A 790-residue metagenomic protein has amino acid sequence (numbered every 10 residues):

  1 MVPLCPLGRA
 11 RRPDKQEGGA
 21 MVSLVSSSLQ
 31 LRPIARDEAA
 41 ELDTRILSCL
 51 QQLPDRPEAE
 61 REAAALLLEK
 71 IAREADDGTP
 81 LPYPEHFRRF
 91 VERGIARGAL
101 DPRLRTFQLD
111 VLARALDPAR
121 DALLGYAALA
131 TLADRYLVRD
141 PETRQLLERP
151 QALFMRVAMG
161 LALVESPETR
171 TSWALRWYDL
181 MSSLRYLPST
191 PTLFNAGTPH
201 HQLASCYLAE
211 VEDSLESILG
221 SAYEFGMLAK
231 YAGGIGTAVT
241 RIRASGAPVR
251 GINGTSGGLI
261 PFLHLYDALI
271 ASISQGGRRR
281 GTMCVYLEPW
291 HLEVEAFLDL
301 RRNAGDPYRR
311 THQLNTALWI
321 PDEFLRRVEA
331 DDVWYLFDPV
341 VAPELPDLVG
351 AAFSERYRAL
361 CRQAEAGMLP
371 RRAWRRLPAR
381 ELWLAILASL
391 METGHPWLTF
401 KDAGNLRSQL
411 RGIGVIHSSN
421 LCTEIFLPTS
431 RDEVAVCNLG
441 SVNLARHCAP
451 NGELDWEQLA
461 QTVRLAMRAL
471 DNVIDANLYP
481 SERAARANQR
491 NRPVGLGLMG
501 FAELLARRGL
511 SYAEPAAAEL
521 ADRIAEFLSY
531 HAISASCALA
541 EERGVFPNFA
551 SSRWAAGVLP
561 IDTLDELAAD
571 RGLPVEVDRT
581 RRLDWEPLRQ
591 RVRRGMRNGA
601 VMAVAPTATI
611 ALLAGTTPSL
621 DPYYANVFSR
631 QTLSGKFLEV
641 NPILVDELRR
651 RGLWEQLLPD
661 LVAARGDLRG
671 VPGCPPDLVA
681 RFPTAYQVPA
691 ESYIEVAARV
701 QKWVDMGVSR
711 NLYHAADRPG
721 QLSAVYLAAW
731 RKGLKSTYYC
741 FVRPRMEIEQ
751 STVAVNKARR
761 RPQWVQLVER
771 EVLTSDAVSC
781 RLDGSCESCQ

Functional and structural regions predicted by a protein language model:
C5-A10, D14-M155, S172-Y178, P339: Core nucleic-acid recognition elements
A59-V91, I320, G404-F426, S430 (+6 more regions): Terminal amphipathic helices with adjacent charged low-complexity linkers/tails
F107-D110, D117, D121-T131, F426-P428 (+4 more regions): Catalytic alpha/beta core of large soluble enzyme barrels
V138, A152-R170, A174, Y178-Q202 (+9 more regions): Function-dense linear segments that define catalytic or interfacial modules in macromolecule-processing proteins
Q145, R149-E216, R358-S389, T393-L398 (+1 more regions): Gly/Pro-rich turn-and-neighbor structural signature
L180, A222, T462-A485, S511-T607 (+3 more regions): Internal maturation/activation junctions in enzymes
S256-H264, A271-R380, A469-N472, G635-V696: Conserved catalytic alpha/beta cores of large enzymes that bind or transform nucleotide phosphates and polynucleotides
S751-Q790: Acidic, low-complexity intrinsically disordered tails
